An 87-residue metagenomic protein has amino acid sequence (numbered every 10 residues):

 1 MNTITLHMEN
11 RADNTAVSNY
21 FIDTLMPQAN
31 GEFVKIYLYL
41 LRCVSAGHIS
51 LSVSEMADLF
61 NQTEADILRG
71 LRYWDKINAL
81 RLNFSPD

Functional and structural regions predicted by a protein language model:
M1-T24: Long, low-complexity, charged/polar intrinsically disordered regions in eukaryotic proteins
T3-H7, L80, D87: Generic preference for hydrophobic/aromatic residues in regular secondary structure cores
A12-D13, G31, D66: Alpha-helical protein-protein interaction elements
T15, L25-P27, Y37, N78-R81: Aromatic-residue detector
D23-T63: Detector for short helical micro-motifs
S50, P86-D87: A broad structural signal for short, well-ordered beta-strand segments within beta-sheet-rich domains
I67-L68, R72-P86: A short, conserved structural fragment
